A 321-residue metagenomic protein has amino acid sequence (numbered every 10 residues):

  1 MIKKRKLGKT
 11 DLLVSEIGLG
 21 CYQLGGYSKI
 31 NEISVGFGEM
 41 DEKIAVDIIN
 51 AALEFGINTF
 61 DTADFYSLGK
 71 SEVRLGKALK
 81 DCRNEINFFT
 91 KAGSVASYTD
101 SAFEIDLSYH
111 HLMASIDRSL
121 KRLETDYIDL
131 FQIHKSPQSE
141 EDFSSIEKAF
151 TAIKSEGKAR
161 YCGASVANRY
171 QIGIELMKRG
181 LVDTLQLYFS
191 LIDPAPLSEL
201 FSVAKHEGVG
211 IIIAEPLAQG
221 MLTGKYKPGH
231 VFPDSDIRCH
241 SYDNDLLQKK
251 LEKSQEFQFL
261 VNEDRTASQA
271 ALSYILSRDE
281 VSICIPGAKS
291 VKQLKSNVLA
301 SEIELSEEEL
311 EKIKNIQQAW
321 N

Functional and structural regions predicted by a protein language model:
M1-I86: N-terminal binding-site loop/beta-alpha segment at the start of enzyme catalytic domains that lines or forms
G26-N31, V95-A102, Q293: A short acidic, helix-capping loop that chelates divalent metal ions and anchors anionic groups
I33-I44, K70, F103-H111, E141-S145 (+1 more regions): Alpha-helix N-cap and loop-to-helix initiation/capping positions
E39-A52, L107-L123, N168-E175: Short, acidic/polar
D61-T62, L75, F88-T90, A164 (+1 more regions): Hydrophobic residues in well-ordered beta-strands that form the structural core
E85-Y98: A short, structured active-site edge motif that brings together acidic residues
L120-S139: Active-site groove signature of glycoside hydrolases
P137-N321: Beta/alpha (TIM)-barrel catalytic core signal, keyed to glycine-rich beta->alpha loops juxtaposed to Asp/Glu that bind
